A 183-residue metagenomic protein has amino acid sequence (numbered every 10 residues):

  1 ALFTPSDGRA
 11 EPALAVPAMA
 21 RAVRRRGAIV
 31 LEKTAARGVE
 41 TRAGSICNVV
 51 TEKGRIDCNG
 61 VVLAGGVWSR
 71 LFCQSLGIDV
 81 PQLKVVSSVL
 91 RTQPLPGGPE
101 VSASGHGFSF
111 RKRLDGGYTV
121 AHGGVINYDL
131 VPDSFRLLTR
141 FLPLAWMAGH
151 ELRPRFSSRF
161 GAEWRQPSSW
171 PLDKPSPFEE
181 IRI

Functional and structural regions predicted by a protein language model:
L2-G60, V67-L71: Helical element adjacent to the flavin cofactor pocket in flavoenzyme catalytic cores
V39-R182: Flavin-dependent oxidoreductases
